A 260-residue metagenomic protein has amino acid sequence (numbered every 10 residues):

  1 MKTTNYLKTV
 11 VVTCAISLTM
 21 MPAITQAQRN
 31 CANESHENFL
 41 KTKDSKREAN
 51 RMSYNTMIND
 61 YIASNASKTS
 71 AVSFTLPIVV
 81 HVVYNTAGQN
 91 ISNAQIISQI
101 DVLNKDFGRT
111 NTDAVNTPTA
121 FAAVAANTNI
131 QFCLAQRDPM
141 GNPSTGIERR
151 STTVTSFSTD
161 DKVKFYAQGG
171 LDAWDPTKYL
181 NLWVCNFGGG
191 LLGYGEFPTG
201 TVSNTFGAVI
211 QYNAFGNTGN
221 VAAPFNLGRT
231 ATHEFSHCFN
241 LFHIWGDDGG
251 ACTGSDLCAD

Functional and structural regions predicted by a protein language model:
M1-L7: N-terminal secretory signal peptides that target proteins for export/translocation
V10-T19: Bacterial N-terminal signal peptides
C14, I24-S73, F107: N-terminal zymogen propeptides
I62-N104, V184-F187, A251: Fold-level signature of zinc-dependent metallopeptidase catalytic domains
I97, D101-D260: Metzincin-family zinc-dependent endopeptidase catalytic domain
